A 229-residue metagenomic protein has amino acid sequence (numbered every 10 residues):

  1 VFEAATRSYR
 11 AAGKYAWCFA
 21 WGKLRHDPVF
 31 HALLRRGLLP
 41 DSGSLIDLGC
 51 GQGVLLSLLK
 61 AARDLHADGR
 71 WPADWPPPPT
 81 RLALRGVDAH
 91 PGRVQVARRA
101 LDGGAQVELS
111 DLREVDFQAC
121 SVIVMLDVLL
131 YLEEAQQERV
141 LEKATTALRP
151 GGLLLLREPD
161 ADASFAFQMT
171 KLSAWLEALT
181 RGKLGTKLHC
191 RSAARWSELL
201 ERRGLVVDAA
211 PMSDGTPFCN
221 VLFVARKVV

Functional and structural regions predicted by a protein language model:
V1-S44, Q52-D116, L153-V229: Class I (Rossmann-like) S-adenosyl-L-methionine-dependent methyltransferase catalytic domain, capturing the SAM-binding
L48: Conserved beta-strand/loop positions that form the S-adenosyl-L-methionine
V124: A conserved beta-strand element that flanks and buttresses the S-adenosyl-L-methionine
D127-V128: Short catalytic micro-motifs in class I SAM-dependent methyltransferases
E133-E134: Helix-capping/helix-break motifs at membrane-protein junctions, especially on the cytosolic side just before or after
E138-P150: A short glycine-rich, Lys/Arg-flanked "PGG" loop and its adjoining helix->strand segment in the class I
